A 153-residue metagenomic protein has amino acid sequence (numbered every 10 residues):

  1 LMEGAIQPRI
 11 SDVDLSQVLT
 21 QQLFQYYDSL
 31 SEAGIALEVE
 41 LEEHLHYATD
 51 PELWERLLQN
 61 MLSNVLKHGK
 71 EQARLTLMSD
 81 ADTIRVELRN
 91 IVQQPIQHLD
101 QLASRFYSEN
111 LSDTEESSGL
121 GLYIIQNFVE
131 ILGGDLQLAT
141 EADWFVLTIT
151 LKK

Functional and structural regions predicted by a protein language model:
E3-P8, H46-T49: Conserved micro-motifs of the catalytic ATP-binding
R9-S11, A36-L45: Conserved catalytic submotifs in the C-terminal HATPase_c
W54-L58: A residue-level detector for a conserved hydrophobic packing site within the catalytic ATP-binding domain
Q59-N60, N64: Conserved polar catalytic motif of the HATPase_c/GHKL fold
Q72-D82: Short beta-strand/loop element within the Bergerat-fold HATPase_c
Q94-Y107: Short conserved segment of the HATPase_c
